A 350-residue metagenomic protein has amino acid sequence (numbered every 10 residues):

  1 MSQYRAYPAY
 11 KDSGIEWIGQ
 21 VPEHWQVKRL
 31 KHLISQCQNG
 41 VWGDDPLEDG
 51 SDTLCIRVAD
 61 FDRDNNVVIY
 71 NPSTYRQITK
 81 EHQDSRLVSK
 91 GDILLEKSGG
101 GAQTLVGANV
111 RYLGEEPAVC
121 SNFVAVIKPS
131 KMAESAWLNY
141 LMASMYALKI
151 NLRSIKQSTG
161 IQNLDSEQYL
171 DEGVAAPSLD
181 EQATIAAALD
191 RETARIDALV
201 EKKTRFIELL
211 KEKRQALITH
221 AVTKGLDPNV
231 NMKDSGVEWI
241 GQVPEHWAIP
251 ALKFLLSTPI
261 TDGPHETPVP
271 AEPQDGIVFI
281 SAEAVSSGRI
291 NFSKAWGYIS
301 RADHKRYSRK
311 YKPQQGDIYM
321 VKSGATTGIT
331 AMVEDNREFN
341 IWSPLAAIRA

Functional and structural regions predicted by a protein language model:
M1-V21, A194-E245: Short amphipathic coiled-coil heptad-repeat segments
Y4, G114, Q157-N163, D227-P228 (+1 more regions): Short beta-strand/turn micro-motifs at beta-sheet edges
A9-G40, D171, A175, L179 (+2 more regions): Non-catalytic DNA-recognition/assembly elements of restriction-modification systems
A9-S13, P117-V124, K156-A183, Q274 (+2 more regions): A short glycine-rich beta-alpha junction/loop motif
K11-G14, K31-D45, A59-I93, K253-P270 (+2 more regions): Sequence-specific dsDNA recognition surfaces
R57, D84-A143, D165, S281 (+1 more regions): A short beta-sheet element
A186-A187: Acidic/polar-enriched heptad-repeat coiled-coil alpha-helices, especially the parallel dimerization/signal-relay stalks
